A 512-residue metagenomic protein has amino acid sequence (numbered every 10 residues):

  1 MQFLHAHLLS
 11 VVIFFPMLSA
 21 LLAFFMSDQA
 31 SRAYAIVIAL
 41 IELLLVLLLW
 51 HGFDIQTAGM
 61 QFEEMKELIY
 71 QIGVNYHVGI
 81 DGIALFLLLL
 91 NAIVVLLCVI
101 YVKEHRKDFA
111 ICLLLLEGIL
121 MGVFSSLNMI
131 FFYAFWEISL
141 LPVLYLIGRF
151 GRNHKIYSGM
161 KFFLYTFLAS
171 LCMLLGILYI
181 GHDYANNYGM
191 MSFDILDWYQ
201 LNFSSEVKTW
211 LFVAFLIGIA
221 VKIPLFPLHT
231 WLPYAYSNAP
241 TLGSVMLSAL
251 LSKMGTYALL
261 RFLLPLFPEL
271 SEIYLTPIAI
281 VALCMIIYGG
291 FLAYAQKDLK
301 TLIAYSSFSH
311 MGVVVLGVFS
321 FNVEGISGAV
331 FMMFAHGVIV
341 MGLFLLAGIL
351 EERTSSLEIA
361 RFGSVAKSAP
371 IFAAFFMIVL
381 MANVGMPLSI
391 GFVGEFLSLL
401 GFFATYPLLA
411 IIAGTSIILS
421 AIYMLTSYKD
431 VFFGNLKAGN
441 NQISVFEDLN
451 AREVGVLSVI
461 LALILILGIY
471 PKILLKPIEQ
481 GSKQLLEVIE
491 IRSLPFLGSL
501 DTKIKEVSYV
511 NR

Functional and structural regions predicted by a protein language model:
M1-L8, L22-I111, D194: Transmembrane helix-loop-helix hairpins at membrane boundaries of multipass inner-membrane proteins
Q2-F3, M121-M129, L260-Y274, V314-F331 (+1 more regions): Helix-coil boundary and interhelical linker segments in multi-pass alpha-helical membrane proteins
L4-F15, I80-N91, M129-P142, K208-V221 (+2 more regions): Structural signature of hydrophobic alpha-helical transmembrane segments
S19-D28, V95-R106, Y145-H154, K222-S237 (+2 more regions): C-terminal ends of transmembrane helices
A20-F24, L96-V99, G118-S125, Y145-L146 (+8 more regions): Alpha-helical transmembrane segments of multipass membrane proteins
Q29, I111-L115, I119-V207, L292-Y305 (+1 more regions): Alpha-helical multi-pass transmembrane bundles of energy-transducing inner-membrane proteins
D54-N75, L171-H229, Y234, L259 (+6 more regions): Juxtamembrane/interfacial segments at transmembrane-helix boundaries in multi-pass membrane proteins
F226, V340-F344, I411-V445: Predominantly late transmembrane helices and immediately cytosolic-facing juxtamembrane segments
